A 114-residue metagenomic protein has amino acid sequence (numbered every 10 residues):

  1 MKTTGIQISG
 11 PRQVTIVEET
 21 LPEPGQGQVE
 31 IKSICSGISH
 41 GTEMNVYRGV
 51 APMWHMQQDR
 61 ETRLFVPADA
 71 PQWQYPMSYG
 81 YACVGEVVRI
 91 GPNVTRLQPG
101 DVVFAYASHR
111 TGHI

Functional and structural regions predicted by a protein language model:
M1-T4: Extreme N-terminal starter segment of soluble prokaryotic enzymes
G10-R12, G25: Residue-level recognition of beta-strand termini and adjacent short loop/turns
R12-T20: Short glycine/threonine/proline-enriched tight-turn/helix- or strand-capping micro-motif at secondary-structure
V17, G41-R48: Short, glycine/acidic-enriched capping/hinge loops at junctions between secondary-structure elements
P22-G37, V46-H109: Glycine-rich beta-strand-centered segment in the early N-terminal region that forms part of a ligand/cofactor-binding
T42-E43, R110-I114: Short, Lys/Arg- and Gly-enriched loop/turn segments at beta-strand edges
